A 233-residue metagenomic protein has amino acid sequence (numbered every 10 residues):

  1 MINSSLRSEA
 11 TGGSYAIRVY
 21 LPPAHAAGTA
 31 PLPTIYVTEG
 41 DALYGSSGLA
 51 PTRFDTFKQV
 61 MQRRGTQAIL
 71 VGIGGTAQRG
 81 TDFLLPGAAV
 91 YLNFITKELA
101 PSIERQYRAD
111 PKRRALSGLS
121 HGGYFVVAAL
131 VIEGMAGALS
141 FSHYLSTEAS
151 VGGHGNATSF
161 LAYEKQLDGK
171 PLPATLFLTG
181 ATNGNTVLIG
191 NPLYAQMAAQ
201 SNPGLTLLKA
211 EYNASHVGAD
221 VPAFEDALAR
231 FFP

Functional and structural regions predicted by a protein language model:
M1-P233: Non-catalytic cap/lid and distal C-terminal segments of serine-dependent acyl enzymes
